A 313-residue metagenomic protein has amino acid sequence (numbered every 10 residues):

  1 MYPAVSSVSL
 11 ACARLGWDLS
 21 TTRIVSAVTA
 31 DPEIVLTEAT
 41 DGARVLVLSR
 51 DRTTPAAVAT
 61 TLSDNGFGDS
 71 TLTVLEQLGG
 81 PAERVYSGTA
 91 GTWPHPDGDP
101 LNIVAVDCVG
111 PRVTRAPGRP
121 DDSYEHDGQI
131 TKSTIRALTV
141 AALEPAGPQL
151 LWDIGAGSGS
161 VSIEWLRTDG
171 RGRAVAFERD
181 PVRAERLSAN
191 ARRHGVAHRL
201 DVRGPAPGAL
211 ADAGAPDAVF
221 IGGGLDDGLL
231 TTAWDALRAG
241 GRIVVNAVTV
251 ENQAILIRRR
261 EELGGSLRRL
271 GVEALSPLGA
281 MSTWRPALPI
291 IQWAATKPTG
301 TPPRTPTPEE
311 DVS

Functional and structural regions predicted by a protein language model:
M1-A43, G208, D217, E261-T283 (+2 more regions): Class I SAM-dependent methyltransferase SAM-binding "motif I" and its flanking Rossmann-like core
D41-G128: A contiguous loop/helix-start segment that scaffolds small-molecule binding in enzyme catalytic cores
V104-V109, G279-S313: Core SAM-dependent methyltransferase catalytic element
P148-G157: Conserved class I S-adenosyl-L-methionine
S158-G170: Conserved SAM-binding loop of SAM-dependent methyltransferases across substrates and taxa, primarily the Class I
R167-A174, A239: Conserved S-adenosyl-L-methionine
F177-A218, D227: S-adenosyl-L-methionine
L230, W234-I291: C-terminal substrate-binding/active-site "lid" region of AdoMet-derived donor-dependent transferases
